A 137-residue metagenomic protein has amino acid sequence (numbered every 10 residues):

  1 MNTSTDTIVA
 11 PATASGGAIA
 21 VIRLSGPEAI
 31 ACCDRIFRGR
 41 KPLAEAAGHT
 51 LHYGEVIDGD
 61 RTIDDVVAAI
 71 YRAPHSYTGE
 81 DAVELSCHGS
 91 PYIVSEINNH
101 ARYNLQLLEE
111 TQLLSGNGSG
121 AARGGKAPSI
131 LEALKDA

Functional and structural regions predicted by a protein language model:
M1-A137: Conserved P-loop NTPase architecture
